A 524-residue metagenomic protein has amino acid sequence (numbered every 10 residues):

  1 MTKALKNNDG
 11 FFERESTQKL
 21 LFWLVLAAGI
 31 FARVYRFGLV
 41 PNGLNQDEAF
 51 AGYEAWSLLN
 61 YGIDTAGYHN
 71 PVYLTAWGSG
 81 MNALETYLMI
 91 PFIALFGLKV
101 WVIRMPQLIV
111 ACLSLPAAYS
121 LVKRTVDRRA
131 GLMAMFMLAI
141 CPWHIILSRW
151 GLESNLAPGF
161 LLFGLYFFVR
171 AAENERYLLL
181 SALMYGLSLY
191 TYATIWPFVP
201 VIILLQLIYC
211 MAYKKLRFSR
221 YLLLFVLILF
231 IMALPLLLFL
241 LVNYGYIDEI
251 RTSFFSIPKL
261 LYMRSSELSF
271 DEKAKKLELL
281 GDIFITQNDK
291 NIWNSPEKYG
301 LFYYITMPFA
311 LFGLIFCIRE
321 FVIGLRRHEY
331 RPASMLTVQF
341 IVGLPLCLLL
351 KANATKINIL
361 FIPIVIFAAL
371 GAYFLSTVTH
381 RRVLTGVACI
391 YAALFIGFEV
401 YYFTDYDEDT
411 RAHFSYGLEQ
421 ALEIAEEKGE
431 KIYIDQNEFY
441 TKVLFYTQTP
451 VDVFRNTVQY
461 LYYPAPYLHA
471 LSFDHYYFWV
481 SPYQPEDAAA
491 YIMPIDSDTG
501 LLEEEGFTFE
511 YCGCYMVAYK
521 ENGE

Functional and structural regions predicted by a protein language model:
T2-A4, G10, F225, F239 (+4 more regions): Transmembrane helical bundles and short interhelical boundary loops of multi-pass, membrane-embedded
K3, N8-G245, E278-S376: Membrane-integral, polyisoprenol-dependent glycosyltransferases of the GT-C/oligosaccharyltransferase superfamily
A51-L58, F254-Y262, R411-A425: Short extracytoplasmic/periplasmic juxtamembrane "stem" segments immediately C-terminal to an N-terminal membrane anchor
L74, T306, L384-E427, Q436-T447 (+2 more regions): Membrane-proximal, lumen/periplasm-facing interface regions of secretory-pathway glyco- and lipid-modifying enzymes
Y192, L224-M263, L394, F398 (+1 more regions): Membrane-lumen/periplasm interface segments of specific transmembrane helices in polyprenyl phosphate-linked
R264-K276: Hydrophobic alpha-helical transmembrane segments
E427-N437, E486-P494: Short hydrophobic beta-strand segments
T457-E524: Aromatic/acidic, Gly/Pro-rich catalytic loop(s) in extracytoplasmic/lumenal soluble domains of multi-pass membrane
